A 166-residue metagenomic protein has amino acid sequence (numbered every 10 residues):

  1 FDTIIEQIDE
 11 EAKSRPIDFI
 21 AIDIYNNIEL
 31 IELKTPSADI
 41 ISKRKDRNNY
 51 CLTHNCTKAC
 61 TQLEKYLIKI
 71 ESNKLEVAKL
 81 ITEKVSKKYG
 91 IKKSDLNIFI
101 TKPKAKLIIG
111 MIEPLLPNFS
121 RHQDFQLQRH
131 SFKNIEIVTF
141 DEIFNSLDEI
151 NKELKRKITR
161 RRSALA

Functional and structural regions predicted by a protein language model:
F1-A166: Charged, terminal alpha-helix-loop-beta segments that serve as non-catalytic nucleic-acid engagement and/or assembly
